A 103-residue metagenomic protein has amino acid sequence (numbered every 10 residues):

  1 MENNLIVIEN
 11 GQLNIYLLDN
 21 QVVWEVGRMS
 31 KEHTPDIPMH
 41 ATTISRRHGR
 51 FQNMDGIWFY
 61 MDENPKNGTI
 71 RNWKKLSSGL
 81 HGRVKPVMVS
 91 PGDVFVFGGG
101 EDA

Functional and structural regions predicted by a protein language model:
M1-S45: N-terminal beta-hairpin/loop module of FHA
E2-V7, D19, V23-V26, R50-Q52 (+3 more regions): C-terminal boundary/linker segments immediately following FHA domains
